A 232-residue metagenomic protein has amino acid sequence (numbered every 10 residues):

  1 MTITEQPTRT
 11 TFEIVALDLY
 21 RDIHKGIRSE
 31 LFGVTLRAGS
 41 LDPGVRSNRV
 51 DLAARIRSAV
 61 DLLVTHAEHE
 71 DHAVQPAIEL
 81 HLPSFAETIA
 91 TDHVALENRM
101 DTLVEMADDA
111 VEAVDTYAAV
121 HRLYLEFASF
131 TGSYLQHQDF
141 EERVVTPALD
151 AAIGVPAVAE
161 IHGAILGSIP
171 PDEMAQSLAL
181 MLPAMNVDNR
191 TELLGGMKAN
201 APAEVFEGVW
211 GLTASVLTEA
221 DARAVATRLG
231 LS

Functional and structural regions predicted by a protein language model:
M1-S232: Small-residue-biased structural context
